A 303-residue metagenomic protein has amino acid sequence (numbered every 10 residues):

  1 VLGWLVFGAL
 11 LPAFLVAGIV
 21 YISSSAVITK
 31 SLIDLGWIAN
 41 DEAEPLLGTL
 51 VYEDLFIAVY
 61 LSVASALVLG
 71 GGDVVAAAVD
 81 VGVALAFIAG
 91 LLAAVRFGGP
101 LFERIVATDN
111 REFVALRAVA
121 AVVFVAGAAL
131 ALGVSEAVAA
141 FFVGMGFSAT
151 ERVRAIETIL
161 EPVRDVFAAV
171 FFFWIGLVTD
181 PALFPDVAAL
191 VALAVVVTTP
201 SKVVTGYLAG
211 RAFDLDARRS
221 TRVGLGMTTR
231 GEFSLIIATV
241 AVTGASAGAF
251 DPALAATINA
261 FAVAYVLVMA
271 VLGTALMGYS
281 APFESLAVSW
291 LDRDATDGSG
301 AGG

Functional and structural regions predicted by a protein language model:
V1-G303: Transmembrane helical cores of multi-pass secondary ion antiporters/exchangers
